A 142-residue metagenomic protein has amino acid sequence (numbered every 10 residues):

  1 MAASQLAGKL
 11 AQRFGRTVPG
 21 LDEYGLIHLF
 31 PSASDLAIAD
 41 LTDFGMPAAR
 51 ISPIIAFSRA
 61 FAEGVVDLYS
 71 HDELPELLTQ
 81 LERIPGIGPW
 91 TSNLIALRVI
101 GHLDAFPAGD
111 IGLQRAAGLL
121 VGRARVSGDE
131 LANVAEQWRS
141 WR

Functional and structural regions predicted by a protein language model:
M1-R142: HhH-family (HhH-GPD) DNA N-glycosylase catalytic core used in base-excision repair
